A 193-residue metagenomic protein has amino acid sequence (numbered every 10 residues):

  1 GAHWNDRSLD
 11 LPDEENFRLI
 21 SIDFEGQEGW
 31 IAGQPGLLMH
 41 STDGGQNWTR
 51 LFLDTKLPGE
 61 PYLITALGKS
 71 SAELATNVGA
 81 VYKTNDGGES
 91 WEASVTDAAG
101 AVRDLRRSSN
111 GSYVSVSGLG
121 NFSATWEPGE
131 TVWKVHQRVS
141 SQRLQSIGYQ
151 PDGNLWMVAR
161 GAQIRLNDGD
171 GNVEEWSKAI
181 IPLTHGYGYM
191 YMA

Functional and structural regions predicted by a protein language model:
G1-A193: Residue-level hotspots at or immediately adjacent to binding/recognition sites across diverse folds
